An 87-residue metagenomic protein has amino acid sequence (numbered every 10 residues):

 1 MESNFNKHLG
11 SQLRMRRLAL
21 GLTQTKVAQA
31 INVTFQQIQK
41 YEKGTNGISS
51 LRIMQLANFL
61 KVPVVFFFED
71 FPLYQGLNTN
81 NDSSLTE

Functional and structural regions predicted by a protein language model:
M1-H8: A detector for short, charged/polar N-terminal pre-domain segments
S3, E42-K43: A generic secondary-structure micro-motif detector that highlights 1-2 residue hydrophobic/ambivalent hotspots embedded
S11, M15, Q29, K40 (+1 more regions): DNA-binding alpha-helical recognition surfaces that contact promoter or target DNA
S11-K26, Q55: Short basic helix-loop element that most often maps to the first helix and adjoining turn of HTH DNA-binding modules
G21-K40: Short alpha-helical DNA-recognition segment
L51-F66: DNA major-groove recognition helix of helix-turn-helix/homeodomain DNA-binding modules
F68-E87: Short, charged recognition helix plus adjacent turn of helix-turn-helix-like nucleic-acid-binding domains
